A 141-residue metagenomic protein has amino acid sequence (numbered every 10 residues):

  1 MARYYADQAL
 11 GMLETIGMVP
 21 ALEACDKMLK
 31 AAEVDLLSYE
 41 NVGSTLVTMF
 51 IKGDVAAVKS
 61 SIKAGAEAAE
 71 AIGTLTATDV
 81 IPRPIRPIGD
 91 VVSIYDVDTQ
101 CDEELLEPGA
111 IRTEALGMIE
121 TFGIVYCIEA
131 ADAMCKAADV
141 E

Functional and structural regions predicted by a protein language model:
Y4-A6, G17-A32, V47, P84-P87: Translation machinery proteins
A6-T15, G109-F122: Short glycine-/aliphatic-rich beta-strand segments at the starts of folded cytosolic domains
V19-A31, V125-D139: Short amphipathic alpha-helix segments
A32-E33, A66-L75, A138-D139: A common structural junction motif
D35, V42-V47, K63: Amphipathic alpha-helical hairpins
T45, T78-V92: Short proline/glycine- and acidic-rich turn/helix-capping motifs at secondary-structure junctions
K52-V58: Helix N-cap motif at beta-to-alpha junctions
P87-E107: Short, low-order "capping/linker" segments at domain edges
